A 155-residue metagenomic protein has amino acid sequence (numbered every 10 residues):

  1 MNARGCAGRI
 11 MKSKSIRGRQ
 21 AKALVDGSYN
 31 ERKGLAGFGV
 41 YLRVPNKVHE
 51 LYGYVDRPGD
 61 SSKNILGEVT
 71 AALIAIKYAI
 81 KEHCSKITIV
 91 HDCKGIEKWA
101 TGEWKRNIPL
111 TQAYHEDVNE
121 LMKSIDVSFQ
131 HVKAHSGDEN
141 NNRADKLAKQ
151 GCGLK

Functional and structural regions predicted by a protein language model:
R4-L66, K77-Y78: RNase H-like nuclease fold core
S28-G34, L73-R143, L147, C152-L154: RNase H catalytic domain
G67-A71: Loop-to-helix element that buttresses phosphate recognition and phosphoryl-transfer chemistry
